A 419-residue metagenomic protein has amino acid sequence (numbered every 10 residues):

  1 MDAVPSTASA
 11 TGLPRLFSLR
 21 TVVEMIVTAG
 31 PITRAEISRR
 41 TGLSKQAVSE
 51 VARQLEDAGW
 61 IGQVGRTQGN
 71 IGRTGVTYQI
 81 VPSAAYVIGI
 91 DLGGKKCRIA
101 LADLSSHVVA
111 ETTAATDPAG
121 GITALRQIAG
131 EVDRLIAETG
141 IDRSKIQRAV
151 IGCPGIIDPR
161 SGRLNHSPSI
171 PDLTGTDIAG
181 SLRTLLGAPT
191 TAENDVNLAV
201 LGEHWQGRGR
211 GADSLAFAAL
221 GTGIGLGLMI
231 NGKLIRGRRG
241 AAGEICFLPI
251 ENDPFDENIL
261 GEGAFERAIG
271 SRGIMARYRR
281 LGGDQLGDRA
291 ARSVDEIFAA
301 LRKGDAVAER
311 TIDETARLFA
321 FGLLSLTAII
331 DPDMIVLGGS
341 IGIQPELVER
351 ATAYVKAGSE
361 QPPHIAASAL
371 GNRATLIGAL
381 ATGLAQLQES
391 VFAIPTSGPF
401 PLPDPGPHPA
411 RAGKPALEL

Functional and structural regions predicted by a protein language model:
M1-R66, N70-K145, L185-L186, N252-L419: ATP-binding/phosphotransfer module of carbohydrate and carboxylate kinases, centering on a glycine-rich
T28-A29, S105, I170, Q206 (+1 more regions): Short helix-capping/turn signature of helix-turn-helix
V87-D91, I146-V150, L215-A219, G225-G227: Short glycine-aspartate micro-motif
D103, P159, M229: Short, acidic, Ser/Thr-enriched surface-loop or helix-capping motifs
V108, L164, L234-I235: Hydrophobic "anchor" residues
T112-S214, E346-A357: Glycine-rich phosphate-binding loop and adjoining helix at the ATP-binding site of ATP-dependent phosphoryl-transfer
C153, L220-T222, G338-S340: Short secondary-structure boundary segments
G211-I269, A410: Glycine-rich phosphate-binding loop of actin/hexokinase-like ATP-binding domains
